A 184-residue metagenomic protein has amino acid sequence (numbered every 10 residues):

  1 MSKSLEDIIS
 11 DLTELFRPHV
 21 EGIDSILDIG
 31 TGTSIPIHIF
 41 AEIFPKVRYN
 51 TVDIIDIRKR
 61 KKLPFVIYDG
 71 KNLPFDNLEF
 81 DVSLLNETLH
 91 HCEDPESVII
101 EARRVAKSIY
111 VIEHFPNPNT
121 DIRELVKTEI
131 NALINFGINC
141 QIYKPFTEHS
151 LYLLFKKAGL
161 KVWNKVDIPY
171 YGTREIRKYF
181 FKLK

Functional and structural regions predicted by a protein language model:
M1-F16: Class I SAM-dependent methyltransferase Rossmann-like catalytic core, especially the SAM/SAH-binding loop
L15-E21, L73-P74: Glycine-rich helix-loop-beta junction characteristic of Rossmann-like nucleotide cofactor-binding loops
L27, G32-N72: Class I SAM-dependent methyltransferase SAM/SAH-binding core
S34, E93-S97: Short N-terminal helix/helix-N-cap motif within the alpha/beta-hydrolase-1
H38, I112-T173: C-terminal alpha-helical "lid/dimerization" subdomain adjacent to the S-adenosyl-L-methionine
L84: A conserved beta-strand element that flanks and buttresses the S-adenosyl-L-methionine
E87-T88: Short catalytic micro-motifs in class I SAM-dependent methyltransferases
E96-I109: A short glycine-rich, Lys/Arg-flanked "PGG" loop and its adjoining helix->strand segment in the class I
